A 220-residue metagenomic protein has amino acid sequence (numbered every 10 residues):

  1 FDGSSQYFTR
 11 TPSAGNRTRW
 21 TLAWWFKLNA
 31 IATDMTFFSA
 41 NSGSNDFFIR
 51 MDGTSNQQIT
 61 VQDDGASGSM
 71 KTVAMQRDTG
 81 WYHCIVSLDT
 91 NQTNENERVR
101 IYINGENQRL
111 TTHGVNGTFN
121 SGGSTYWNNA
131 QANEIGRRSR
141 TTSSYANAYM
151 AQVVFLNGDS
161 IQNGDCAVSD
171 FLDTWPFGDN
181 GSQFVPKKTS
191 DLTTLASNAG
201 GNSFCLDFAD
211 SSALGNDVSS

Functional and structural regions predicted by a protein language model:
F1-S160, D179-G215: Extracellular glycan-associated modules
G164-A167, A213-S220: Short, surface-exposed terminal/edge motifs of secreted or surface/virion proteins that either
V168-W175: Family-positioned intrinsically disordered, low-complexity linker/tail segments enriched in G/S/T/P and charged
